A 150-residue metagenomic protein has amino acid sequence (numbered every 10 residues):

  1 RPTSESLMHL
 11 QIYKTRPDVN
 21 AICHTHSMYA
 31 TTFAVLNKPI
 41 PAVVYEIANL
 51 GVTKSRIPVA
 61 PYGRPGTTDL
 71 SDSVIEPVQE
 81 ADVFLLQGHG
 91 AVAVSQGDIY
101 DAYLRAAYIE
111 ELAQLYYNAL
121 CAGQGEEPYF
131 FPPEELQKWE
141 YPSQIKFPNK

Functional and structural regions predicted by a protein language model:
R1-K150: Glycine-rich flexible loops
